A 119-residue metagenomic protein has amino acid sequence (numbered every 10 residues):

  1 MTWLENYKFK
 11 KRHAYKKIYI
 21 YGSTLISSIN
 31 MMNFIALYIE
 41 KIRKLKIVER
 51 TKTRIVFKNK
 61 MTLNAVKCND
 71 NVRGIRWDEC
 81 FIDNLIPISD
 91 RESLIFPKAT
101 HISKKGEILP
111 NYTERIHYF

Functional and structural regions predicted by a protein language model:
M1-F119: Phosphate/NTP-binding elements of NTP-utilizing enzymes
